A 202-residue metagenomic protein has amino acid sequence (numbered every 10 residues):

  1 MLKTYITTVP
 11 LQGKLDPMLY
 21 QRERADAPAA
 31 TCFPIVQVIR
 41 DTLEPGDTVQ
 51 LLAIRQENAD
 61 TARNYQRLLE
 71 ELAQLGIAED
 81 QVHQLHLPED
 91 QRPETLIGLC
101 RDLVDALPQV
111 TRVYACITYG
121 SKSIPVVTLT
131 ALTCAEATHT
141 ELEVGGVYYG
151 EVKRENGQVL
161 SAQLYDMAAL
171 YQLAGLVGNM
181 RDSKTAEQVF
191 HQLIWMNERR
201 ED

Functional and structural regions predicted by a protein language model:
M1-R112, T133-D202: Long, low-complexity, Lys/Arg-enriched
A115: Detector for conserved single-position "signature" residues within domains
K122-E136: Short Gly/Thr/Asp-enriched flexible loops that form oxyanion-binding sites at enzyme active sites
